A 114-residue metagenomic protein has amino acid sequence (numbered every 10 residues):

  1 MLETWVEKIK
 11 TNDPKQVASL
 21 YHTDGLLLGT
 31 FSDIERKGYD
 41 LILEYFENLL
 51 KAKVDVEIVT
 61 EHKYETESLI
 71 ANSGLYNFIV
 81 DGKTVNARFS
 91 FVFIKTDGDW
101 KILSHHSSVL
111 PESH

Functional and structural regions predicted by a protein language model:
L2-E7: Amphipathic alpha-helical repeat scaffolds
T11-D24: Short, well-ordered alpha-helical segments enriched in acidic and aromatic residues
L26-E35, E47-A52: A short gly/proline-enriched turn/hairpin at secondary-structure junctions
L27-L28, N72, I102: Short hydrophobic/aromatic-rich beta-strand segments that constitute the beta-sheet cores of beta-sandwich/beta-barrel
F31, H62, L75-Y76, F91 (+1 more regions): A mature extracytoplasmic/lumenal domain signature
I34-E35, T84-N86: Short, mixed charged/polar active-site loops that provide acid/base catalysis or chelate metal/phosphate cofactors
L43-D81: Surface-exposed, charged secondary-structure patches
N86-S113: Short beta-strand edge/turn micro-motifs at domain boundaries
